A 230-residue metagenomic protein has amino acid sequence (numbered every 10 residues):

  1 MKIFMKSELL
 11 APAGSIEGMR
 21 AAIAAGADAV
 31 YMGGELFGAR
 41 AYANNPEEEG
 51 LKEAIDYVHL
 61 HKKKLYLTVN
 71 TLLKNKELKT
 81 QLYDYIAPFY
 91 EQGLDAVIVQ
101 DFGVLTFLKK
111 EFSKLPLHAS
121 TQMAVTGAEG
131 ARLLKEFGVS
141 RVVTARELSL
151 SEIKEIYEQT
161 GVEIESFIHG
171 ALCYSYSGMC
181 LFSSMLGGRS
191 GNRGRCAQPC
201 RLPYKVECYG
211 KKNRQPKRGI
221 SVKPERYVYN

Functional and structural regions predicted by a protein language model:
K2-V125, T144, E152-N230: Active-site pocket-lining/capping segments in soluble small-molecule metabolic enzymes
V97, F137-G138: Hydrophobic alpha-helical bundles that form the membrane domains of multi-pass transporters
G127-E129: Conserved nucleotide-cofactor-binding alpha/beta core module
R141: Conserved glycine-bearing catalytic or ligand-binding loops at nucleotide- and phosphate-handling centers of large
